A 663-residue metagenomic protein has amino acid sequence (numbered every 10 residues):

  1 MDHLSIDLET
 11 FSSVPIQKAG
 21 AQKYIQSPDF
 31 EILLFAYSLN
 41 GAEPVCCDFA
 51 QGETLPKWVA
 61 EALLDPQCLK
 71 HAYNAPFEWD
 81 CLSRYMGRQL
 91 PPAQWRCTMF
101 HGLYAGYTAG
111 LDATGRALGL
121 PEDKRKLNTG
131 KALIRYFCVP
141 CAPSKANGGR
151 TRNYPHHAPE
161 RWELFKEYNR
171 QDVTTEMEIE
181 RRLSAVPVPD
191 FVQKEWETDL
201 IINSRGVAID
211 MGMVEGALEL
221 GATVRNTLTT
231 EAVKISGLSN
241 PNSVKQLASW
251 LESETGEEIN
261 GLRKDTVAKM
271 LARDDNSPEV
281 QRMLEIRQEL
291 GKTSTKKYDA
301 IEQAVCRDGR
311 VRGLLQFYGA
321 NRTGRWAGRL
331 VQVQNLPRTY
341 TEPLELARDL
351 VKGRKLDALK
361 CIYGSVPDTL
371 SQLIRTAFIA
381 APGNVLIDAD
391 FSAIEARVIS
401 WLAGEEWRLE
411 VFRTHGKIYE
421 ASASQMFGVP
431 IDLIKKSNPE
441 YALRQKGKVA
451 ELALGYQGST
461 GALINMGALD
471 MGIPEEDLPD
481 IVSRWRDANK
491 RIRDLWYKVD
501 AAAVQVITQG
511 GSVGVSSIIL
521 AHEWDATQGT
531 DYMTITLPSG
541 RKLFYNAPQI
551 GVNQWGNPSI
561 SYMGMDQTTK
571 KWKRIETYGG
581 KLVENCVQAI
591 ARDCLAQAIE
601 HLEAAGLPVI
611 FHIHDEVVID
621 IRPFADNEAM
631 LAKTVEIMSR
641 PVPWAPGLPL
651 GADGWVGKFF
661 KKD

Functional and structural regions predicted by a protein language model:
M1-D2, A60-L64, T369-V385, E600-A604: A short acidic-Thr-Gly-centered motif at the start of a beta-strand
M1-T10, V14-I16, L34-A36, D123 (+6 more regions): Conserved "right-hand" nucleotidyltransferase catalytic core of DNA-directed polymerases
S12, P76-R88, A105, A248-S253 (+1 more regions): Short active-site loop/helix that positions an aromatic residue
S27-Y37, G41-S184, W196, E342 (+1 more regions): Active-site-proximal helix-loop-helix substrate-binding element of RNase H-like nuclease domains
L183-E195, C594-V617: Active-site palm subdomain of RNA-directed nucleic acid polymerases
E258, S424, V429-A605, P649 (+1 more regions): Conserved catalytic core of nucleic-acid polymerases
R622-E628: Helix N-cap motif at beta-to-alpha junctions
M630-S639: Short amphipathic alpha-helices in soluble, non-transmembrane regions that often serve as interface/regulatory elements
